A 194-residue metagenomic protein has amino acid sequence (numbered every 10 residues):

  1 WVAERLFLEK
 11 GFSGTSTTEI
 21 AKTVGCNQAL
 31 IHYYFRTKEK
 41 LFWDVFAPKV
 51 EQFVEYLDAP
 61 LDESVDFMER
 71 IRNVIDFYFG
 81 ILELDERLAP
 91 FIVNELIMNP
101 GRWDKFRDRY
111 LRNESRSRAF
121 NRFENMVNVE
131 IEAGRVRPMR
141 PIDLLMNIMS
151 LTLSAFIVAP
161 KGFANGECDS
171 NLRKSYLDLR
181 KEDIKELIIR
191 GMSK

Functional and structural regions predicted by a protein language model:
W1, V45-V74, R107, M126: Amphipathic alpha-helical linker/stalk segments
V2-F7, Y78: Short hydrophobic clusters on alpha-helical segments that form packing/core surfaces in small helical domains
L6-K40, D44-V45: Helix-turn-helix
E9-S13, S64, D85, A133: Short coil/turn segments at alpha/beta junctions that flank glycine-rich nucleotide-binding fingerprints
G25, R36-K40, D44, E51 (+5 more regions): Residues in soluble alpha-helical coiled-coils and helical-bundle/repeat scaffolds
K40, F79-N125, D143, S170-L177: Short secondary-structure transition hinges
A59-P90, L111, P141-I148, K194: Hydrophobic alpha-helical connector segments
F77-G80, L84, S117-R137, S150-K194: C-terminal peripheral helix-coil segments that are non-catalytic and often amphipathic
